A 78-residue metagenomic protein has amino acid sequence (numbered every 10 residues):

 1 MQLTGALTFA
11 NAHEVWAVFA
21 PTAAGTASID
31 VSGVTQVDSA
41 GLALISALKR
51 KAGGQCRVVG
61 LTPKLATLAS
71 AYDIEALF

Functional and structural regions predicted by a protein language model:
M1-A40, L44-F78: STAS-like cytosolic regulatory interaction modules
